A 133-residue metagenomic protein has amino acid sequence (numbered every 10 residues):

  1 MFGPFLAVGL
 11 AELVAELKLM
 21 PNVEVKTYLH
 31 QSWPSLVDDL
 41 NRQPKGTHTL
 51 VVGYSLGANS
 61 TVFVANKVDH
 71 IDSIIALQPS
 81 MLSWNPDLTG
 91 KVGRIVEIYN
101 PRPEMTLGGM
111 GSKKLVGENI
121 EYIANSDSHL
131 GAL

Functional and structural regions predicted by a protein language model:
M1-F5: Active-site glycine-rich loops that stabilize anionic/oxyanionic intermediates across multiple enzyme folds
G9-L17, V23-V25, H30-K114: Serine-dependent carboxylesterase/thioesterase catalytic core of lipase-like alpha/beta-hydrolase/SGNH enzymes
T106, E118-L133: C-terminal catalytic histidine-bearing segment of alpha/beta-hydrolase fold enzymes
